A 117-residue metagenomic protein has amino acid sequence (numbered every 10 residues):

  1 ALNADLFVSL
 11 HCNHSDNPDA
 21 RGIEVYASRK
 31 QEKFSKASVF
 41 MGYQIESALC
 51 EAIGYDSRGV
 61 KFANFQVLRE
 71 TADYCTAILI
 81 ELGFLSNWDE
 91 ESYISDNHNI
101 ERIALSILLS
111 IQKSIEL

Functional and structural regions predicted by a protein language model:
A1-L117: Active-site-proximal helix/loop segments of hydrolytic enzymes
